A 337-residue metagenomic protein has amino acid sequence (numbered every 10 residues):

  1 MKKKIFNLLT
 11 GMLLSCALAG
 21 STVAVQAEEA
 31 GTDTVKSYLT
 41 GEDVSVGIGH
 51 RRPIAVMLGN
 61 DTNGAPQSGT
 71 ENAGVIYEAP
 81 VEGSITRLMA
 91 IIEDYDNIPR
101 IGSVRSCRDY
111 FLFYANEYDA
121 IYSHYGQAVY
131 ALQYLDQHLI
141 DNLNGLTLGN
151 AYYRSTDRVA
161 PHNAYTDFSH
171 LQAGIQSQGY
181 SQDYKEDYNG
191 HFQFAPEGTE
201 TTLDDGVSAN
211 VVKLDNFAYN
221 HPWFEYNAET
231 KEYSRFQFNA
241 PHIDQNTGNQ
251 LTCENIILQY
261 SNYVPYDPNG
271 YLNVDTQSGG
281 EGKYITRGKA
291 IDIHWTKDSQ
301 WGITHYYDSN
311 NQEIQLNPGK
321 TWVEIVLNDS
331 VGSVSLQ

Functional and structural regions predicted by a protein language model:
K2-A27: Sec-dependent N-terminal signal peptides of Gram-positive bacterial secreted proteins and lipoproteins
E28-Y77, E82-Q337: A surface/extracellular/periplasmic glyco- and lipid-processing/surface-interacting theme
